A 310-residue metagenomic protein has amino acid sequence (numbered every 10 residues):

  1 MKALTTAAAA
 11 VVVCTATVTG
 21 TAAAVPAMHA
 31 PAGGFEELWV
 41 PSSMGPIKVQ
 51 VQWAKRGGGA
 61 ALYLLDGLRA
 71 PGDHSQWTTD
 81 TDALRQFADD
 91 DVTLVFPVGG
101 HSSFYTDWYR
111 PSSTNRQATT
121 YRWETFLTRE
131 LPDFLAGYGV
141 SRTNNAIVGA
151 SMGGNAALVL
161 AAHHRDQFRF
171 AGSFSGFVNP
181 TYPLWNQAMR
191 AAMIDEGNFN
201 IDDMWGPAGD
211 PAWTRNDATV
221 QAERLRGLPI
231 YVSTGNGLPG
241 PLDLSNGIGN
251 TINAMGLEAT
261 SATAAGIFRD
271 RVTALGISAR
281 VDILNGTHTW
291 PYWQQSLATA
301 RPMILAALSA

Functional and structural regions predicted by a protein language model:
M1-A24: Secretory targeting and sorting signals
G20-A310: Non-catalytic cap/lid and distal C-terminal segments of serine-dependent acyl enzymes
